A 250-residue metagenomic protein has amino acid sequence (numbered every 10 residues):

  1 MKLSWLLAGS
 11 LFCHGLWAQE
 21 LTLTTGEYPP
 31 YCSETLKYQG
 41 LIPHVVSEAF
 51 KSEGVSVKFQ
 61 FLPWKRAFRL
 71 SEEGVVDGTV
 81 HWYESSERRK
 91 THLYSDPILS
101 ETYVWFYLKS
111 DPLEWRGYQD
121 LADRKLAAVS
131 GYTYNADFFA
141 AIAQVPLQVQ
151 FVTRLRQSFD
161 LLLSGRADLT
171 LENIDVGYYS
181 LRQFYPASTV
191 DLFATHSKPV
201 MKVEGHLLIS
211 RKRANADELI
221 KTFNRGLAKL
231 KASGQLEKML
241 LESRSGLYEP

Functional and structural regions predicted by a protein language model:
C13-G15: N-terminal signal peptide c-region/cleavage motif recognized by signal peptidases
Q19-E84, K90, V152, S233 (+1 more regions): Extracytoplasmic small-molecule ligand-binding "clamshell" domains of the periplasmic binding protein/Venus flytrap
E20-C32, Y118-Y134: Short loop->beta-strand "edge-of-pocket" segments that line small-molecule binding or catalytic clefts across diverse
G26-E27, E101-Y103, A187-N224, Y248-P250: Periplasmic-binding protein-like
H44-S52, H206-M239: Extended ligand-binding regions for polar small-molecule ligands
H44-V55, D96, D120-A122, G131-T153 (+3 more regions): Ligand-binding cleft/hinge of the Venus flytrap
S47, F59-D120, T133-Y134, T195-V200: Acidic, polar ligand-binding/catalytic clefts
K65-D77, L93, Q119, R156-Y179 (+1 more regions): Short helices/loops that flank or line small-molecule/ion binding pockets
